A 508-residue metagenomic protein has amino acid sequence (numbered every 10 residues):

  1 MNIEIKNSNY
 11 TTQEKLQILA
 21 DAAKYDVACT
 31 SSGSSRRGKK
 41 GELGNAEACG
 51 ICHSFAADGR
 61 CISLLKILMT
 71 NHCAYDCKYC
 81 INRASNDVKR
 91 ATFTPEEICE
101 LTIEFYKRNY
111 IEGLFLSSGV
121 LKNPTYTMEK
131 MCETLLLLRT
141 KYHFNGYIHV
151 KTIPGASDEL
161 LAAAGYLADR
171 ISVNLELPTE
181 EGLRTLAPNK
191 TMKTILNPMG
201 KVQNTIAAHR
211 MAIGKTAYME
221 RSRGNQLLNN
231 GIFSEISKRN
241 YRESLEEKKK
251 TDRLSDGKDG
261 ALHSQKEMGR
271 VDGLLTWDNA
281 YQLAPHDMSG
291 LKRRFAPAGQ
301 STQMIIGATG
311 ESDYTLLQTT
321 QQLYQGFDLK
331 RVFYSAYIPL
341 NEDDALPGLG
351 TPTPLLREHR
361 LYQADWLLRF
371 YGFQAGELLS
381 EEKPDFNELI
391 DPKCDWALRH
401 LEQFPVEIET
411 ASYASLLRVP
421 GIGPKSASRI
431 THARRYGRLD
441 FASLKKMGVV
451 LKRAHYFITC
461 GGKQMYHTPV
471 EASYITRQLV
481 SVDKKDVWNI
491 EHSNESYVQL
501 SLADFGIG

Functional and structural regions predicted by a protein language model:
M1-H72, V450, I458-T459, Y466-S496 (+1 more regions): Flexible, acidic/Gly-rich N-terminal and inter-domain linker regions that tether and position cofactor-handling modules
R36-R37, A217-G224, Y337-E342, E377-K393: A glycine-rich phosphate-binding loop feature that marks nucleotide/adenosyl-phosphate handling sites
L64, C77, L116, V173 (+3 more regions): Conserved, mostly hydrophobic/aromatic
I67-E96: Canonical Radical SAM [4Fe-4S] cluster-binding loop centered on the CxxxCxxC motif and its immediate flanking residues
C99, K122-Y371: Conserved AdoMet/S-adenosylmethionine-binding subsite of the radical SAM
I103-S117, A364: Short Fe-S-cluster ligation motifs
A345-L417, R453-G508: Long, highly charged, low-complexity intrinsically disordered interaction regions that mediate electrostatic DNA/RNA
